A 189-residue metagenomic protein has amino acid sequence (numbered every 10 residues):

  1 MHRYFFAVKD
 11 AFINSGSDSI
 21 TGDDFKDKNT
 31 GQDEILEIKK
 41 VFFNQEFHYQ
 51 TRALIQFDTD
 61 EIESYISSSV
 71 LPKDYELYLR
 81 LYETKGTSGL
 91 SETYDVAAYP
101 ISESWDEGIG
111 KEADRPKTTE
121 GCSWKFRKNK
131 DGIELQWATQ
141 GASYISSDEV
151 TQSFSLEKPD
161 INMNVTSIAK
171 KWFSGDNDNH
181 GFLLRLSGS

Functional and structural regions predicted by a protein language model:
M1-Y65: Flexible, small-residue-rich N-terminal segments that precede or flank a structured functional core
H48, E61-Y75, F154, W172-S174: Extracellular/lumenal carbohydrate-interaction signature centered on repeated Trp-anchored short motifs
Q50-L54, D74-E76, K158-N162: Intrinsic-disorder/low-complexity, polar/charged segments enriched in Ser/Thr/Lys/Arg/Asp/Glu/Gln
T51, L71-D74, G89-V96: Short coil-to-beta strand junction motifs in C2/discoidin
F57, S68-G86: A short beta-strand element within beta-rich, extracytoplasmic domains of secreted/secretory-pathway proteins
D60, R80-T84, I101, T166 (+1 more regions): Active-site-proximal beta-strand/loop segments in catalytic clefts of secreted hydrolases
K85-A169: Beta-strand-rich interaction/scaffold domains
P159-S189: Ser/Thr/Pro-rich, low-complexity mucin-like regions that serve as glycosylated stalks/linkers or repetitive adhesive
